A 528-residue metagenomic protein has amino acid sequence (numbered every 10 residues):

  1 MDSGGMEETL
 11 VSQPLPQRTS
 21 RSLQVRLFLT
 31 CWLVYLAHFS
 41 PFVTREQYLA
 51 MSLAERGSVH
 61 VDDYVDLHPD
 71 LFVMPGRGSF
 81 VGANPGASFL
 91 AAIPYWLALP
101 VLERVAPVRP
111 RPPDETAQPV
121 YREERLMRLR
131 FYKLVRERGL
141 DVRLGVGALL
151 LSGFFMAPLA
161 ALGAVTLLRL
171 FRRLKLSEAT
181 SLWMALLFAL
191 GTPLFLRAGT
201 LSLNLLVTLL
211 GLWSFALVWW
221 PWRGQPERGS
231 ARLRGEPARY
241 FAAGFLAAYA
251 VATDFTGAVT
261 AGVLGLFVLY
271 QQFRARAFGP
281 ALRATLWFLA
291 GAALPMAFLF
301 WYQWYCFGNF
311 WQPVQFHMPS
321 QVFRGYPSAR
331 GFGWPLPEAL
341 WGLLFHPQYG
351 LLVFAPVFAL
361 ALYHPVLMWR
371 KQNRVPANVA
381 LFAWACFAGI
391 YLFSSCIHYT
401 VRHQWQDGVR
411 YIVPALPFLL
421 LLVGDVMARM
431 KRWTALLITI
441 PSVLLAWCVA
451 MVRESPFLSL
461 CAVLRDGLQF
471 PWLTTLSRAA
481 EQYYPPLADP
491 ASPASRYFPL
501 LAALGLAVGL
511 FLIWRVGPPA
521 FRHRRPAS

Functional and structural regions predicted by a protein language model:
M1-P41, L149-M156, L162, P237 (+2 more regions): Start-transfer (signal-anchor) and selected internal transmembrane alpha helices of multi-pass inner/ER membrane
S22-R26, V108-R143, L162-L190, T208-L209 (+1 more regions): Transmembrane-helix signature of polytopic, membrane-embedded enzymes that assemble or transfer cell-envelope glycans
C31-W32, A50, M184-A189, R234-D254 (+3 more regions): Membrane-interface alpha helices of multi-pass inner-membrane proteins
E55-G153, H317-G331, H398: Interfacial juxtamembrane loops and adjacent helix segments that form the catalytic/substrate-binding surfaces
D62, D66-G76, L282, F300 (+2 more regions): Membrane-lumen/periplasm interface segments of multi-pass, membrane-embedded glycan/lipid transferases
F154-L159, W183-P221, Q225, P237 (+3 more regions): Multi-pass, polyprenyl lipid-linked donor-dependent membrane glycosyltransferases
W222-G224, V259-M296, F300-W301, L360-V375 (+1 more regions): Perimembrane helix-loop-helix junctions
A275, L351-A377, L381, L419-D425 (+2 more regions): Hydrophobic, aromatic-rich transmembrane alpha-helices and their immediate juxtamembrane boundary segments
